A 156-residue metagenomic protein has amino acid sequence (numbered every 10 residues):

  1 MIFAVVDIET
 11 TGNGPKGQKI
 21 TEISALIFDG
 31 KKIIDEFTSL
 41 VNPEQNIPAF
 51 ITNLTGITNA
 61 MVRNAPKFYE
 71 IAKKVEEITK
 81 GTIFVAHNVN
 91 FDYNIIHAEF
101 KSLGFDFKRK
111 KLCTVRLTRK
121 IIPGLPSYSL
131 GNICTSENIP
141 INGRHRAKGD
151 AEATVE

Functional and structural regions predicted by a protein language model:
M1-K110, P123-H145: Conserved non-catalytic scaffold segment of RNase H-like nuclease domains
I71, R119, A153-T154: Short Asp/Glu-rich motifs
R109-R119: A short, structured active-site edge motif that brings together acidic residues
R146-E156: Acidic, divalent-metal-coordinating active-site segment for phosphoryl/phosphodiester hydrolysis, typified by short
